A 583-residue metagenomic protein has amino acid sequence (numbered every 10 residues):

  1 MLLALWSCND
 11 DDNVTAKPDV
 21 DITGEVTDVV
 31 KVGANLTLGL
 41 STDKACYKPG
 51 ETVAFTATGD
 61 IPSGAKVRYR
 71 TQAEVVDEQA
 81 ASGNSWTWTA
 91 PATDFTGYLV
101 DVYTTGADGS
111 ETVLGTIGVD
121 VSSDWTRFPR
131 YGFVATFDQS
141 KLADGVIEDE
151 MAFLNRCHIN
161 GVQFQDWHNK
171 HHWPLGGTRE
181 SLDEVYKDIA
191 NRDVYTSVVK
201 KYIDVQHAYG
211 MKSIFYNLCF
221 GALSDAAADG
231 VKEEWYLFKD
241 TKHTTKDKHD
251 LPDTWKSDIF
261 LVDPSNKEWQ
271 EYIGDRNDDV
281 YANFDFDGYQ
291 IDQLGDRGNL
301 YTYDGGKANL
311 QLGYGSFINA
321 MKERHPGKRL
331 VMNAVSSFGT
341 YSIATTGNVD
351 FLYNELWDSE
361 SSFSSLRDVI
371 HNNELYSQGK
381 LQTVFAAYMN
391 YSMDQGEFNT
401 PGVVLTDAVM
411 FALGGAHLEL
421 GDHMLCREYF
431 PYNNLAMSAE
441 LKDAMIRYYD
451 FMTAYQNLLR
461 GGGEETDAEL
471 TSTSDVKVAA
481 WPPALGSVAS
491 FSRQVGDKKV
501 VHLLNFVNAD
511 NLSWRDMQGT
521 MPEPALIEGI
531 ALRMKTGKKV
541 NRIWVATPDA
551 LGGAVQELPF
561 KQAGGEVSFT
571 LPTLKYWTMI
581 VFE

Functional and structural regions predicted by a protein language model:
L2-N35: Bacterial Sec-dependent N-terminal signal peptides
T112-K170: An acidic-aromatic substrate-binding cleft motif
S123-D144, F215-F284: Active-site-adjacent "subsite" loops/lids of carbohydrate-active enzymes
E150-S197, G221-D240, L251-K256, V262-W269 (+1 more regions): Aromatic-lined carbohydrate-binding/catalytic grooves of carbohydrate-active enzymes
S265-F351, W357-D368, S377: Active-site neighborhood of glycoside hydrolase catalytic domains
K380-G463, V507: Aromatic/acidic polysaccharide-binding cleft in carbohydrate-active enzymes
V476-K538, T578: Carbohydrate-binding surface patches
A563-E583: C-terminal beta-strand-rich structural cap/linker in extracellular carbohydrate-active enzymes
